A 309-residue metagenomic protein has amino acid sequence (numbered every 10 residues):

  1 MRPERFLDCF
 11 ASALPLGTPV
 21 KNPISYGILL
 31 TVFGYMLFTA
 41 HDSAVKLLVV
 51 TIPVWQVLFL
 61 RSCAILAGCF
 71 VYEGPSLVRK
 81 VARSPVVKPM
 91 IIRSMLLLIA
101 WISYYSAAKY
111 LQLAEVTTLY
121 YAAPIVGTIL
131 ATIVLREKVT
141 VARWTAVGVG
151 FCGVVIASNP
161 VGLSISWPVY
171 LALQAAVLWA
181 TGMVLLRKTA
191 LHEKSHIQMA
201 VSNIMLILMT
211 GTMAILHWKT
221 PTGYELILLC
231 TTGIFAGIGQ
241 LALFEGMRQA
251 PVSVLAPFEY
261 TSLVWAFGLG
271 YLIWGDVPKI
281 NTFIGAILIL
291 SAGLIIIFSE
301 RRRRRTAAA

Functional and structural regions predicted by a protein language model:
F6, G27, T51-I99, L178-G182 (+1 more regions): Transmembrane alpha-helices of multi-pass small-molecule transport proteins
Y26-G34, E73, L77-S103, W167-A175 (+1 more regions): Loop-to-transmembrane-helix transition segments
Y35-A40, F70, S94, L98-I102 (+8 more regions): Hydrophobic/small/kink-forming positions within alpha-helical transmembrane segments of polytopic membrane proteins
S43-K46, V54, C69, V161-P221 (+2 more regions): Transmembrane alpha-helical segments that form core, pore/gating elements of small-molecule transporters/exporters
L48, V57, A107, L113 (+7 more regions): Hydrophobic/aromatic residues within transmembrane alpha-helices of multi-pass small-molecule transporters
Y104-S106, A123-T145, H217, V264-F283: C-terminal transmembrane-helix exit sites in multi-pass transporters
T117-A122, T189-I204, Q240-Y271: Helix-helix packing/entry segments at the starts of transmembrane helices
A142-S158, N281-E300: Hydrophobic transmembrane alpha-helices of multi-pass small-molecule transport proteins
